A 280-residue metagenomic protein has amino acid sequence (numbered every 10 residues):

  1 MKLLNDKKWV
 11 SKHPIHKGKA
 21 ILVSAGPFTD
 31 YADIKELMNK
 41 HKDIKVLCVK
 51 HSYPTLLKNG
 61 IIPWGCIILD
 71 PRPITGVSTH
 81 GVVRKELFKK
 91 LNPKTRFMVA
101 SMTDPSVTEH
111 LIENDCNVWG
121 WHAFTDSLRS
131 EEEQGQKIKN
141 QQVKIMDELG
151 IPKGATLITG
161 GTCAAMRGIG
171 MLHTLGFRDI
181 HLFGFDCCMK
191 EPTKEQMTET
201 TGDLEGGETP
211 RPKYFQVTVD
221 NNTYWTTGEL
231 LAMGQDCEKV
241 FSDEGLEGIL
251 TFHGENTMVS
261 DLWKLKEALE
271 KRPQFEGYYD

Functional and structural regions predicted by a protein language model:
M1-D280: Metal-ion/cofactor- or nucleotide/acyl-coenzyme-handling active-site neighborhoods
